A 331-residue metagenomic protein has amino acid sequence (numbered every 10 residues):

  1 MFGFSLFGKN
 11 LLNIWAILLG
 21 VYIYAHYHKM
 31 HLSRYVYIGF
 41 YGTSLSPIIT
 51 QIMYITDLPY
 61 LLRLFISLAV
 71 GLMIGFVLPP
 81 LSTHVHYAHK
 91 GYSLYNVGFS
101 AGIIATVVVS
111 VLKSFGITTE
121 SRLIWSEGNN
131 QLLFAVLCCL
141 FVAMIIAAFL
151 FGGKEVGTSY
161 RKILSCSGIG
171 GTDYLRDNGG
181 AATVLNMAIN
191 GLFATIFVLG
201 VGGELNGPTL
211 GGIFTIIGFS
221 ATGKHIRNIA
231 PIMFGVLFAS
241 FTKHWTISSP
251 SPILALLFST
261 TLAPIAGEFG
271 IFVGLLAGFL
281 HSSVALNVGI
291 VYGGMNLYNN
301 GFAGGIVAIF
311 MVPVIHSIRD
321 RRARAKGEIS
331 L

Functional and structural regions predicted by a protein language model:
M1-H84, F197-S282, N287: Early transmembrane hairpin of solute transport permeases
L32-Y37, G91-A101, G170-L185, G294-A303: Juxtamembrane helix-loop boundaries in multi-pass membrane proteins
S46-F134, V288-G293, L297-N299: Membrane-interface helix-loop-helix junctions at boundaries between adjacent transmembrane segments
G98, G128-N129, K162-G168, R321-L331: Short, highly charged, low-complexity non-transmembrane loops/tails of multi-pass membrane proteins
A101-S110, C138-I146, T260, A303-I315: Hydrophobic cores of alpha-helical transmembrane segments in multi-pass inner/ER membrane proteins, independent
T119-I213: Membrane-embedded hairpin module used as a gating/binding unit in multi-pass transport and secretion proteins
F149-Y160, V314-I329: Membrane-interface capping segments at transmembrane-helix boundaries
L276-H316: Internal helix-turn-beta structural module
